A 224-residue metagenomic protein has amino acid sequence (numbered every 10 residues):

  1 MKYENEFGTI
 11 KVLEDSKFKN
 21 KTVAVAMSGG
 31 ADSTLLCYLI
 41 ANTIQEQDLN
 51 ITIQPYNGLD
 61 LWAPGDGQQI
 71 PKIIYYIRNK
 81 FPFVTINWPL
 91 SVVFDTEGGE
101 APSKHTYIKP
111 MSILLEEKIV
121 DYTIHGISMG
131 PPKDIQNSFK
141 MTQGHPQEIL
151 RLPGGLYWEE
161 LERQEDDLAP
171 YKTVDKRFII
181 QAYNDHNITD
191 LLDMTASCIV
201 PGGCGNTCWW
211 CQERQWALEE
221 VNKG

Functional and structural regions predicted by a protein language model:
M1-G224: Nucleotide-activated chemistry modules centered on ATP-dependent adenylation/adenylyltransferase
